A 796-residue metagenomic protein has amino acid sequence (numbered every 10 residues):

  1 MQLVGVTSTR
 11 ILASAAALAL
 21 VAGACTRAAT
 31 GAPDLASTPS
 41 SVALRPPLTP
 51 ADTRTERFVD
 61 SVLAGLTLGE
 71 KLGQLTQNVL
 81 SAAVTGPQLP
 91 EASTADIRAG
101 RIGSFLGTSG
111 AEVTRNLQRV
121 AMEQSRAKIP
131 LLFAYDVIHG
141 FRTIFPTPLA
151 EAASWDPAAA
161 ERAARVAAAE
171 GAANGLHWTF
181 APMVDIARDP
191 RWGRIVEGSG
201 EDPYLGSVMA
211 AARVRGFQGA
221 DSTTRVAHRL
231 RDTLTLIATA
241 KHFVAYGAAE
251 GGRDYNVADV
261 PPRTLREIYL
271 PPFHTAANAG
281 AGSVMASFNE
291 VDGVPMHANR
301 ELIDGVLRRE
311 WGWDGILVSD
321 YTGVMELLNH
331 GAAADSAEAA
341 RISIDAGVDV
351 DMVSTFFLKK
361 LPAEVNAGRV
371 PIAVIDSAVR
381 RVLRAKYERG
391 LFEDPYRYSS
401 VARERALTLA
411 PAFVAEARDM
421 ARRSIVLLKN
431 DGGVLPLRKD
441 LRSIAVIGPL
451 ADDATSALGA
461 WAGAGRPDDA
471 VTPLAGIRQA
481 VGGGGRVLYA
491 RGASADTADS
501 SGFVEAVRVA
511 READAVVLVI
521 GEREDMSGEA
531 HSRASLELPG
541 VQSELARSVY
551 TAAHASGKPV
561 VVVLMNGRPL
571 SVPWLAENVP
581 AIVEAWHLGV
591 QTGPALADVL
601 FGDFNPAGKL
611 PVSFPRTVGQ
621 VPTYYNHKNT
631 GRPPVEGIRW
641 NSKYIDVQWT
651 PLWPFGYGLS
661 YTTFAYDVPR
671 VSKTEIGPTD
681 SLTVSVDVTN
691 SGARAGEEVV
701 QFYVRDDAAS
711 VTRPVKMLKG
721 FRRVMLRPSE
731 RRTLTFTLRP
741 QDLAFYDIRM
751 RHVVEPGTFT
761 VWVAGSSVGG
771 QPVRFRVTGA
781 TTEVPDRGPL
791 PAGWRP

Functional and structural regions predicted by a protein language model:
M1-S14: Bacterial N-terminal signal peptides that target proteins for export
L3-G5, L20, S41, R670: Detector for intrinsically disordered, low-structure N-terminal pre-sequences
A13-G23: Bacterial N-terminal signal peptides
C25-P740, A744, T758-V763, S767 (+1 more regions): Glycoside hydrolase catalytic-domain context in secreted enzymes
R739-G788, G793: Terminal connector regions
